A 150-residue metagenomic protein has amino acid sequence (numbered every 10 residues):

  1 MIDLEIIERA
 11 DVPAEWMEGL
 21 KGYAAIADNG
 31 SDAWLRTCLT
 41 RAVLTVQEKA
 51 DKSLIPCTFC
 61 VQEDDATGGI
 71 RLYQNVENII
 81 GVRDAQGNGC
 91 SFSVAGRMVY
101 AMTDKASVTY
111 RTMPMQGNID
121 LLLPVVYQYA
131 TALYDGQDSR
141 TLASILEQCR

Functional and structural regions predicted by a protein language model:
M1-P124, Q128-R150: Conserved short "hinge" loops at termini or chain/domain junctions
